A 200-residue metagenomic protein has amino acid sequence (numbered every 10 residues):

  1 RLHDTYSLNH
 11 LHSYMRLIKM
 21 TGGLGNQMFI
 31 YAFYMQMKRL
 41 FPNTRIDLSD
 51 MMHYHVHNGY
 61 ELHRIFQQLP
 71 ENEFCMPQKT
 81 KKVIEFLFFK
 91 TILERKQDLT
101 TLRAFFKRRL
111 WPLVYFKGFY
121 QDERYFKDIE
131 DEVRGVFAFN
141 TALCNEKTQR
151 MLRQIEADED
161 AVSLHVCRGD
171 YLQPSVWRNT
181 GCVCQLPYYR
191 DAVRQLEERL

Functional and structural regions predicted by a protein language model:
R1-Y14: Short, Lys/Arg-enriched N-terminal segments with co-localized hydrophobic residues within the first ~10-30 amino acids
R16, R39-T44: Short helix-capping/linker segments at secondary-structure and domain boundaries
R16-T21, A161-H165: Short, hydrophobic/glycine-enriched beta-strand segments
K19-F29, M52-H53: A short, glycine/small-residue-rich beta-strand->loop->alpha-helix junction that serves as a flexible
F29-M37: Short amphipathic alpha-helix
Q36-F41, R199: A short, Lys/Arg-enriched amphipathic alpha-helix followed by its capping loop at the start of a domain
N43-Y54: A short beta-strand-loop structural module common to alpha/beta enzyme folds
V56-L200: Secretory-pathway luminal glycosyltransferase catalytic domains
